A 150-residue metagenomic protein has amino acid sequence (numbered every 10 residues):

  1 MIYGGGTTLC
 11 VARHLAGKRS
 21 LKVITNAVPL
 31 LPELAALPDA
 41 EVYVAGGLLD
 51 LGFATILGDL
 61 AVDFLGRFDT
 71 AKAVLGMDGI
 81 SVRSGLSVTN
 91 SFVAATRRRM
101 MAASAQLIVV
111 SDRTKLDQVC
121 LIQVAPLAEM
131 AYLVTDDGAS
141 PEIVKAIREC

Functional and structural regions predicted by a protein language model:
M1-G17, L21-N26: Helix-turn-helix/homeodomain-like alpha-helical modules used for DNA recognition and transcription-factor dimerization
P29-C150: Conserved phosphate- and dinucleotide-binding cores of soluble alpha/beta proteins, encompassing both enzyme active
